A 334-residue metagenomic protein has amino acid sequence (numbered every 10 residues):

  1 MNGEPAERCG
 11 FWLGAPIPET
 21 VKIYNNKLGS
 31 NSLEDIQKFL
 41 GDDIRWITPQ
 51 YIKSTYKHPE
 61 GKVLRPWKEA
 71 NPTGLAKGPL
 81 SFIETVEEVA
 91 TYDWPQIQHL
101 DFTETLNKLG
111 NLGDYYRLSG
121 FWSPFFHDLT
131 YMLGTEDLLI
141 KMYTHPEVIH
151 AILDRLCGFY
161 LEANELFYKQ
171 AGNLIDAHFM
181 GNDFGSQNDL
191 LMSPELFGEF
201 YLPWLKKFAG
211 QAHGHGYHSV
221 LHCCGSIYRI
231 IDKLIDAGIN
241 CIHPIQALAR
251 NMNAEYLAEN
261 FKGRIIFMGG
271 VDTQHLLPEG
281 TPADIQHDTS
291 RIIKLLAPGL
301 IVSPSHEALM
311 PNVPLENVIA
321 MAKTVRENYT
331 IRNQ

Functional and structural regions predicted by a protein language model:
M1-Q334: Catalytic cores of TIM-barrel enzymes
